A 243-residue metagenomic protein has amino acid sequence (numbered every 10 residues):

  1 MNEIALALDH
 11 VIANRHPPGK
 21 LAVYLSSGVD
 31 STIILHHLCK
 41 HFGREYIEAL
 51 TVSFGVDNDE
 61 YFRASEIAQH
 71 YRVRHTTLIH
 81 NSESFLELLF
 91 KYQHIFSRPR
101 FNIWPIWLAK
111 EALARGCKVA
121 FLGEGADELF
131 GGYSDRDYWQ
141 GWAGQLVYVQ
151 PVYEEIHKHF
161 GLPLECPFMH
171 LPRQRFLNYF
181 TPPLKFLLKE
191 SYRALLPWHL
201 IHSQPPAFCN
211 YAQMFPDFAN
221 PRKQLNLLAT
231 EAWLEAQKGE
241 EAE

Functional and structural regions predicted by a protein language model:
M1-W198, E235-E243: ATP-dependent adenylate-handling active sites, centered on carboxylate activation for C-N bond formation
S134-D135, W142, L196-E240: PAPS-dependent sulfotransferase catalytic core
